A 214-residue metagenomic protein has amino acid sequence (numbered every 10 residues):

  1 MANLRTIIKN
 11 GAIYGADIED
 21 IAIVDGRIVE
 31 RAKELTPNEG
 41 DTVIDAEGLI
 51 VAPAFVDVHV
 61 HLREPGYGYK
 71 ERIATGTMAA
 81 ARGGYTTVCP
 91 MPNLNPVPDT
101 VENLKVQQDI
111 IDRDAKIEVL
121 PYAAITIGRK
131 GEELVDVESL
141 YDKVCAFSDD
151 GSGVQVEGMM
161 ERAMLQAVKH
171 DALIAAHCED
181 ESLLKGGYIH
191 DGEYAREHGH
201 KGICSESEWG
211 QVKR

Functional and structural regions predicted by a protein language model:
M1-P53: Histidine-rich, glycine-flanked metal-binding segment
L49-I111: Metal-associated gating/positioning segment near the N- to mid-region
A52, V101-E118, Q166-A176: Alpha-helix-loop-beta-strand connector modules within alpha/beta enzyme cores
V58-E71, L94, L120-E133, H200-S207: Active-site mouth loops of central-metabolism enzymes
A74-P98, A115-I127, Y141-Q155, D171-E179: Divalent metal-dependent hydrolysis catalytic cores, especially in the metallo-beta-lactamase
G83-Y85, D109-E118, E181-K213: Active-site gating loops and adjacent loop-to-helix segments of metal-dependent hydrolytic enzymes
V97-K105, G153-Q166: Active-site-adjacent beta->alpha loops and helix N-cap segments on the catalytic face of soluble alpha/beta enzymes
T100-L104, K130-E138, L184-H190: Distinct, well-ordered alpha-helical segments
